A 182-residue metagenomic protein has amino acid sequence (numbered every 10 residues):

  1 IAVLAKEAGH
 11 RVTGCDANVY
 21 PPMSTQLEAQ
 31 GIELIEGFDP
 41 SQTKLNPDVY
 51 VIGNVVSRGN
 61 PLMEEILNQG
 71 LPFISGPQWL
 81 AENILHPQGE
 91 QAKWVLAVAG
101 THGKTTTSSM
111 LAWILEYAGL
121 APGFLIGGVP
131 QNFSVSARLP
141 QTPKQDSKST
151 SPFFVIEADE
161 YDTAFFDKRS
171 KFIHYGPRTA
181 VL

Functional and structural regions predicted by a protein language model:
I1-V19, M23, E28-L34, N46-Y50 (+2 more regions): ATP-dependent carboxylate-amine ligase
L4, E28, Q42-T43, N54 (+1 more regions): Phosphate-binding loop of NTP-binding sites
